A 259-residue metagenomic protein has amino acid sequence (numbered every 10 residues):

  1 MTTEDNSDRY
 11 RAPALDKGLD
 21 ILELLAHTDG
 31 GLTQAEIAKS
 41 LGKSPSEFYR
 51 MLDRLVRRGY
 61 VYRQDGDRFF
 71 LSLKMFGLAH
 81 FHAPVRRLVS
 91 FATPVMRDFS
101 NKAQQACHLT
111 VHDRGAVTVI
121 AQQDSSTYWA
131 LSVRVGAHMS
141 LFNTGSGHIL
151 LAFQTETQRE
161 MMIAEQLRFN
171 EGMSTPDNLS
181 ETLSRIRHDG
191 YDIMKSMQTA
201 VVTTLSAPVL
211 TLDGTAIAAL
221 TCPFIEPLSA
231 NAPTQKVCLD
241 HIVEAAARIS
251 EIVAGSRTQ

Functional and structural regions predicted by a protein language model:
T2-V89, A247-G255: N-terminal helix-turn-helix
R11-L15, Q34, S72, V85 (+8 more regions): Short, structured helix-loop boundary elements
D67-E165: Amphipathic alpha-helical effector-binding/dimerization core of metabolite-sensing transcriptional regulators
F91-F99, I163-S206, I252: Short, basic/aromatic recognition patches
Q122-D124, M197, T221: Short clusters of small/polar residues that mark proteolytic maturation junctions
L179-S184, A200-V201, A216-Q259: Juxtadomain coupling helices with adjacent low-complexity linkers
V209-L212: Sensor-regulatory modules in signal-transduction proteins
